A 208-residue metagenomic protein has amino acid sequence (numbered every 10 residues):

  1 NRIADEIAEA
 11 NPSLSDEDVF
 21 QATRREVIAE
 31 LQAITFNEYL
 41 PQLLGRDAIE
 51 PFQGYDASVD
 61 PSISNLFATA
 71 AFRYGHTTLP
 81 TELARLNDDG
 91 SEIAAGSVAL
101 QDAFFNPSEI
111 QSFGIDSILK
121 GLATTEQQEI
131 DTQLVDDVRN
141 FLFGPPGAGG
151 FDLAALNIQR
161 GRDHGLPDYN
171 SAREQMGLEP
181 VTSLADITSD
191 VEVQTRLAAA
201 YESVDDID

Functional and structural regions predicted by a protein language model:
N1-D208: Long, well-ordered alpha/beta core segments of mature domains
